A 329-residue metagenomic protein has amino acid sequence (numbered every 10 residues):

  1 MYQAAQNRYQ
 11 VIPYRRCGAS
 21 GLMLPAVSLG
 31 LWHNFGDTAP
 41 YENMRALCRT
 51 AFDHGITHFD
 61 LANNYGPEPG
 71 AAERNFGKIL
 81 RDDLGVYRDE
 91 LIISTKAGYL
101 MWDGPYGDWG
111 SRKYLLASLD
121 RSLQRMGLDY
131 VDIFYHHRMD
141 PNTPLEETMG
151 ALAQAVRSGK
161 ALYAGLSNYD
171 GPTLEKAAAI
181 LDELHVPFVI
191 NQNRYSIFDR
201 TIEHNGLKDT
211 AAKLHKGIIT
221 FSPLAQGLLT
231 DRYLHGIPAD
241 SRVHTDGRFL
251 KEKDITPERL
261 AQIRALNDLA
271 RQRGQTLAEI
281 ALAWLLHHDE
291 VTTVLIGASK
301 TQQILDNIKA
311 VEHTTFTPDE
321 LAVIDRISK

Functional and structural regions predicted by a protein language model:
M1-L91, R157: N-terminal binding-site loop/beta-alpha segment at the start of enzyme catalytic domains that lines or forms
Y2-V11, T143-K329: Beta/alpha (TIM)-barrel catalytic core signal, keyed to glycine-rich beta->alpha loops juxtaposed to Asp/Glu that bind
G18-G36, S94-G107, Y130, Y135: N-terminal small/glycine-rich loop or linker at the start of catalytic domains across soluble metabolic enzymes
P25-L29, F59-L61, L91-T95, F134-H136 (+4 more regions): Hydrophobic faces of well-ordered beta-strands that scaffold small-molecule active sites in alpha/beta enzyme cores
F35-P40, N64-A72, D140-P144, G171-P172 (+1 more regions): Acidic-and-aromatic substrate-binding clefts and catalytic sites of carbohydrate-active enzymes
T38-A51, G110-M126, L174-A178: Short, acidic/polar
L84, D120-D129, G274: Phosphate/pyrophosphate-binding loops at sites that engage ATP/ADP/AMP, CoA/4′-phosphopantetheine, polyphosphate
L123-T143: Active-site groove signature of glycoside hydrolases
